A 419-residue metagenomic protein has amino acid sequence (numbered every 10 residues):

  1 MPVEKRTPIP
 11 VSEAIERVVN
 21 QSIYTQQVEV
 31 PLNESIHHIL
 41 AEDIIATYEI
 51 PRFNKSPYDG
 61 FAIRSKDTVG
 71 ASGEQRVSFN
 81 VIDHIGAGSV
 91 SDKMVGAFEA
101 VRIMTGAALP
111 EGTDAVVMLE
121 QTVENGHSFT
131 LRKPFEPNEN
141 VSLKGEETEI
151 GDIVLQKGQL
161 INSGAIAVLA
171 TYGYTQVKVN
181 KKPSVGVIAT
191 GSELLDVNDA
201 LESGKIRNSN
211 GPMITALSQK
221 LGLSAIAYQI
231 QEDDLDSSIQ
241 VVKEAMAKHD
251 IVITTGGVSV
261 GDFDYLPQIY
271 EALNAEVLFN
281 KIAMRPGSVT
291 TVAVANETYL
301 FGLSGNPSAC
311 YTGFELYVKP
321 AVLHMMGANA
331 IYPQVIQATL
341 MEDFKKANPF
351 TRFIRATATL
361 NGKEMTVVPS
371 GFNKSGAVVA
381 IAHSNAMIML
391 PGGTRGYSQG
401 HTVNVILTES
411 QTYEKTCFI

Functional and structural regions predicted by a protein language model:
M1-Q75, N329-R355, T416-I419: Short, low-complexity N-terminal leaders and the immediately following helix N-cap/first helix
P2-K5, V11, A62-A227, E232 (+4 more regions): Short, glycine/charged-enriched hinge/interface segments at domain edges or termini
E4-V11, T175-L303, P307-G313, I419: Helix-rich terminal scaffold detector
V18-T25, Y172-T175, L194, L221-S224 (+7 more regions): Change "in soluble alpha/beta enzymes" to "in soluble alpha/beta proteins
V30-L32, E42, G88, T148 (+1 more regions): Flexible glycine/proline-rich
I36-E49, V90-R102, V292-A293: Short, hydrophobic/aliphatic alpha-helical segments
N54-S56, A71-E74, D92-G96, L109-E111 (+14 more regions): Solvent-exposed alpha-helices and their adjacent loops that cap or buttress functional pockets in soluble metabolic
